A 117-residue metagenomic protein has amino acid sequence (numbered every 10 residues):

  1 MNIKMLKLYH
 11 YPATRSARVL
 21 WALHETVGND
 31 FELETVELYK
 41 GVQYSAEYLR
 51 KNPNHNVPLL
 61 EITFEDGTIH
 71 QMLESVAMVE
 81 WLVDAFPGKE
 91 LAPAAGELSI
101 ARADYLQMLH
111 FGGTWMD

Functional and structural regions predicted by a protein language model:
N2-D117: GST-like domain detector, emphasizing the conserved glutathione-binding G-site in the N-terminal thioredoxin-like
